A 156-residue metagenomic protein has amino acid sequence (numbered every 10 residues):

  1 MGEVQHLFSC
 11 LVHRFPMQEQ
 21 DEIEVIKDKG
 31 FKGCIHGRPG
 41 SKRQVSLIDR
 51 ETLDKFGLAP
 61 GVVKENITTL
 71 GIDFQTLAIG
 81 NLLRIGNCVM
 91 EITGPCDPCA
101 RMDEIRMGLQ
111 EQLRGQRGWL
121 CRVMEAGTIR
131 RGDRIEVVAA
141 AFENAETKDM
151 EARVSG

Functional and structural regions predicted by a protein language model:
M1-R101, T128, V138-G156: Electropositive, beta-rich accessory/interaction domains or terminal extensions that provide binding surfaces
M102-V123: A conserved acidic, glycine/proline-rich C-terminal tail/linker
R117, M124-V138: Compact mixed alphabeta submodule
